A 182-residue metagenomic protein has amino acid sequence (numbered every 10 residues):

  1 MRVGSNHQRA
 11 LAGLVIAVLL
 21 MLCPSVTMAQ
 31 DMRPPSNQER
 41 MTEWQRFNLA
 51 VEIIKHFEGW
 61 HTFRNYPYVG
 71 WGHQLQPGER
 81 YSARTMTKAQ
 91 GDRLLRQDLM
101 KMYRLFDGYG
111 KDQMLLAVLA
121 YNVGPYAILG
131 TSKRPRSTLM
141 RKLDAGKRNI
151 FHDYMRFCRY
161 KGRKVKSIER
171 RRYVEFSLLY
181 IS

Functional and structural regions predicted by a protein language model:
V3-G4, S25-H61, H73-R80, T85-L105 (+1 more regions): Long, amphipathic alpha-helical surface segments
V3-L14: Bacterial N-terminal signal peptides that target proteins for export
G13-C23: Bacterial N-terminal signal peptides
T62-Y66, L105-L115, D153: Surface-exposed patches in mature extracellular/periplasmic domains of secreted proteins
N65-V69, H73: Early exported N-terminus immediately downstream of N-terminal targeting peptides
Q113-A127: Short N-proximal segments of mature Sec-exported proteins
